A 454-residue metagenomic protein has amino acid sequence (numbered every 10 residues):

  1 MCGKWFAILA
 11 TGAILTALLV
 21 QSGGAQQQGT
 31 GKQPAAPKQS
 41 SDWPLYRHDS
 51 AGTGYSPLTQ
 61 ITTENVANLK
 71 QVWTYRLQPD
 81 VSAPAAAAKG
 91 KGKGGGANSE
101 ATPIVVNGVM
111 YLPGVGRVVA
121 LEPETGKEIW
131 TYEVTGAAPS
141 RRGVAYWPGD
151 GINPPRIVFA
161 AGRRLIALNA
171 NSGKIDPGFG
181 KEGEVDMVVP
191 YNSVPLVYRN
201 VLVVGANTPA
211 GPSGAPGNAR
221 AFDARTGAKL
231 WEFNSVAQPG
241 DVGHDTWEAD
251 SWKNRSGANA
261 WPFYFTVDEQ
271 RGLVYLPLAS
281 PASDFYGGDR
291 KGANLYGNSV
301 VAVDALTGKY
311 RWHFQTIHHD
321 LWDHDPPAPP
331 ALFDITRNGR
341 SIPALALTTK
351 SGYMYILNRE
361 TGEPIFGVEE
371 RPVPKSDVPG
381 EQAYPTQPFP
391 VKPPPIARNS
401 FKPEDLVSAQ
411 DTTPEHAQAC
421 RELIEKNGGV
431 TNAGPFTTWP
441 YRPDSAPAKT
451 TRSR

Functional and structural regions predicted by a protein language model:
M1-K4: N-terminal secretory signal peptides that target proteins for export/translocation
I8-L19: Bacterial N-terminal signal peptides
A25-Q60, K91, Y384-S400, E404-C420: N-terminal pre-domain segments of enzymes
G31-S82, T102-V106, G362: Mature N-terminal segment immediately following signal peptide/propeptide cleavage in secreted/periplasmic
S40, S82-E100, V106, Y111 (+3 more regions): PEST-like low-complexity, intrinsically disordered acidic/proline/serine-rich tracts that flank trafficking/processing
W43-R47, G95-V115, A138-R164, Y191-S213 (+6 more regions): Repeat-blade elements of multi-bladed beta-propeller folds
T53-N65, A83-G96, W247-D250: Short, polar loop/linker segments at the starts of domains and inter-domain junctions
E64-Q78, V118-A138, P148-G151, R164-V189 (+5 more regions): Extracytoplasmic/lumenal domain signature
